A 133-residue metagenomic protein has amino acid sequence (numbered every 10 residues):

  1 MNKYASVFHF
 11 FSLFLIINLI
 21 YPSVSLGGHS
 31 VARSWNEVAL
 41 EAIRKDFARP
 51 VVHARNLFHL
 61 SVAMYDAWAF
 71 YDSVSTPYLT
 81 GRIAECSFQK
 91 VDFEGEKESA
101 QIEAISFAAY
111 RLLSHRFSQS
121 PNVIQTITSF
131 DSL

Functional and structural regions predicted by a protein language model:
M1-F11: Bacterial N-terminal signal peptides that target proteins for export
H9-I20: Bacterial N-terminal signal peptides
V24-L133: Acidic/polar surface patches and capping/hinge elements
